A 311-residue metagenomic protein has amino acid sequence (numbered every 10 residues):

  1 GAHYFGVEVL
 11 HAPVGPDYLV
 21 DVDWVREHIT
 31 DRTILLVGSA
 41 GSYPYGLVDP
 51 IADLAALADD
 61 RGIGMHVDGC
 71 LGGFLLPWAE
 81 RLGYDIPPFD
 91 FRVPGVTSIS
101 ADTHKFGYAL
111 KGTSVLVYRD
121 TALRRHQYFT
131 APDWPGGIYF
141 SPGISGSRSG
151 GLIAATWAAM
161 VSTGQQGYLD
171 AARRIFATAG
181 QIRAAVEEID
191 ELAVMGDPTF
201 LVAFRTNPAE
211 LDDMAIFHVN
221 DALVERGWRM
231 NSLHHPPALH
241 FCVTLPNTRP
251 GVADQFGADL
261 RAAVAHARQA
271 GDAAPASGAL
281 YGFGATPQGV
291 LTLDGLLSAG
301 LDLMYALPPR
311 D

Functional and structural regions predicted by a protein language model:
G1, H28, D53, L57-D60 (+6 more regions): Alpha-helical structural signal in soluble globular domains
G1-P142: Conserved PLP-enzyme active-site core in the AAT-like
E8-A12, M195, N231: General small-molecule cofactor/ligand-binding pocket signal
D21-V25, L47-L54, D59, R92-G95 (+8 more regions): General structural feature for long, well-ordered alpha-helical segments within catalytic domains of soluble enzymes
R61, R81-F200, F204-E210, Q288-L291 (+1 more regions): Active-site C-terminal subdomain of aminotransferase-like
H66, I144-S147, T248: Hydrophobic transmembrane alpha-helical segments of multi-pass transport and channel proteins
D68, I99, I175, L223 (+1 more regions): Hydrophobic, well-ordered secondary-structure elements that form the walls of internal hydrophobic environments
L169, A179, E188, R205-D311: Non-catalytic terminal extensions of PLP-dependent enzymes
